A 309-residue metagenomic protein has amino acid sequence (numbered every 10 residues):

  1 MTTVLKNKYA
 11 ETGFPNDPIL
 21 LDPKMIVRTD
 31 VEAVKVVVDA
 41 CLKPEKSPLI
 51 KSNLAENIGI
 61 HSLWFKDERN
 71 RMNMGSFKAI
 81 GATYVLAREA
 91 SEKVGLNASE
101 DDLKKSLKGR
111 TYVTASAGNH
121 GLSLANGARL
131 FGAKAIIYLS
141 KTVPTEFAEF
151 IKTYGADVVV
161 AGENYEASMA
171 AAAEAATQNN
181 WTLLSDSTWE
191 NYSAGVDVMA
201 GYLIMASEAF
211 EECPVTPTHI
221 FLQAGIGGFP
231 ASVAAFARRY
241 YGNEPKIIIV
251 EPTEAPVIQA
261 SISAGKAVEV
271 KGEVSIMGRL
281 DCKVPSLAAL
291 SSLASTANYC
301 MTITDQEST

Functional and structural regions predicted by a protein language model:
M1-T309: PLP-dependent amino-acid enzyme catalytic core
